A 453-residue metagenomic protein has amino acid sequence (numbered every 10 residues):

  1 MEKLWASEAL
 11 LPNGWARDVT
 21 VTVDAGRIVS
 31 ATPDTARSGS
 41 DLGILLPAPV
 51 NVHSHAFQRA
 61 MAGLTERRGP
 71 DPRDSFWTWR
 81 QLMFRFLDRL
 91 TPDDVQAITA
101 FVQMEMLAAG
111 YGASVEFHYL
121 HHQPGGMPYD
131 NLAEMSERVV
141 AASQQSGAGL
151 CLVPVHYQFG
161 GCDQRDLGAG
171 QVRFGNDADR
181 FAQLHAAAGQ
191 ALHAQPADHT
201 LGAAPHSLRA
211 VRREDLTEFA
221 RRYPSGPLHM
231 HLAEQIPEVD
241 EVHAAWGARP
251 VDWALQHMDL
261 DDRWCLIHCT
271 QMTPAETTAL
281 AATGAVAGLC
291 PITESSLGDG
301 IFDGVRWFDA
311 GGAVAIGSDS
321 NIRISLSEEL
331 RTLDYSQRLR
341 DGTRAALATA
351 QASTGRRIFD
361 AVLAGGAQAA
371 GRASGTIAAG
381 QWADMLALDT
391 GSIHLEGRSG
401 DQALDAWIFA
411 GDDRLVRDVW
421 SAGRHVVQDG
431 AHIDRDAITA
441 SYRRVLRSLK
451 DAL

Functional and structural regions predicted by a protein language model:
M1-V19, D24, Y335, R357-L453: Active-site microenvironment of metallo-dependent hydrolases
E2-A9, A25-R27, T32-Q81, D93 (+2 more regions): Replace "His-x-His-based motif
S7, V21, G26, H53 (+14 more regions): Divalent metal-coordination and catalytic microenvironments
A60-A97, Q123-L132, F159-D179, G226 (+3 more regions): Active-site gating loops and adjacent loop-to-helix segments of metal-dependent hydrolytic enzymes
L64-G149, R180-P196, R444-D451: Alpha-helical scaffold segments that flank or form the walls of functional sites
G125-C269: Metal-coordinating catalytic core of metallo-dependent amide/deamination hydrolases
E214, E234-A285, T293-V305, S320-E328: Catalytic core of soluble alpha/beta enzymes
Q256-R263, V305-S392: His/Asp/Glu-enriched, well-ordered alpha-helical/loop segment that forms or immediately abuts the divalent-metal
